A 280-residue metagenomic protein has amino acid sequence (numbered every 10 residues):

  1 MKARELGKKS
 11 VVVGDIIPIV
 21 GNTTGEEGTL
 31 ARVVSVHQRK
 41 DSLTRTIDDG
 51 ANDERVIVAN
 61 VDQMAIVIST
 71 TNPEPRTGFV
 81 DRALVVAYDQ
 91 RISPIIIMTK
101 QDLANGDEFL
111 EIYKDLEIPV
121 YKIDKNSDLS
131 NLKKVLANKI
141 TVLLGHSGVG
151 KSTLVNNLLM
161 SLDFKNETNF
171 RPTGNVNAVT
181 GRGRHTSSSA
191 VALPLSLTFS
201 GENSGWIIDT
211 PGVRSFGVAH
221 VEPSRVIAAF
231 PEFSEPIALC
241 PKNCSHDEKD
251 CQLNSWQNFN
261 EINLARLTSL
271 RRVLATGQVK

Functional and structural regions predicted by a protein language model:
M1-R4: Short, structured beta-strand/loop micro-motifs enriched in basic residues and often containing a Trp
K8-D15, G21-G25, T29-L30, S35-I57 (+6 more regions): Helix-rich effector regions associated with P-loop NTPase G domains
R55-N72, F79: Glycine- and charge-enriched low-complexity intrinsically disordered segments
N60-I68, Q90-Q101, E117-K122: Conserved beta-strand/loop subsegment of P-loop NTPase cores
G78-Y88: Histidine-anchored nucleotide/phosphate-binding helix
A83, F109-I112, V135, N157 (+1 more regions): Alpha-helical scaffold elements adjacent to nucleotide-binding pockets in ATP/GTP-utilizing enzyme cores
K100-V149: Canonical P-loop GTPase G-domain recognition
S147, S152-T153, N157: Walker A/P-loop
